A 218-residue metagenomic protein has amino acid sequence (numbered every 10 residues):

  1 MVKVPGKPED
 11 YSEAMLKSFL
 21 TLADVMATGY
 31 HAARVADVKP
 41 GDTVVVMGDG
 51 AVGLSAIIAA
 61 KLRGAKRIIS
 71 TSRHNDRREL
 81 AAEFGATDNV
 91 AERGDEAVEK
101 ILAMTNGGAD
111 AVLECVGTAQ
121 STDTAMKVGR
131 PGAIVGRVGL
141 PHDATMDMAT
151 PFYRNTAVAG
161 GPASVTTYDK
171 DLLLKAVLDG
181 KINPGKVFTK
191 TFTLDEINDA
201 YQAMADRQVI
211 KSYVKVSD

Functional and structural regions predicted by a protein language model:
M1-M47: NAD(P)H dinucleotide-binding glycine-rich loop of Rossmann-like/cofactor-binding domains, especially the beta1-alpha1
T28, V52, R77: Hydrophobic/small residue at the entry helix of a nucleotide-binding pocket
R34-K39, M104-N106, K127: Glycine-rich helix-loop-beta junction characteristic of Rossmann-like nucleotide cofactor-binding loops
V46-D49, K61-T124: Adenosine-nucleotide cofactor-binding segment
R73-H74, P141, S164: Residues in the short beta-alpha loop(s) of Rossmann-like NAD(P)-binding domains
G107, A119, D123-K127, T167-D218: C-terminal hydrophobic helical "lid"/dimerization subdomain of Rossmann-like NAD(P)H-dependent oxidoreductases
G129-A144, V158-A159: ADP-ribose/adenylate-binding Rossmann-like module
G139-R154, K170-L173: Rossmann-fold NAD(P)-binding glycine/threonine-rich loop
